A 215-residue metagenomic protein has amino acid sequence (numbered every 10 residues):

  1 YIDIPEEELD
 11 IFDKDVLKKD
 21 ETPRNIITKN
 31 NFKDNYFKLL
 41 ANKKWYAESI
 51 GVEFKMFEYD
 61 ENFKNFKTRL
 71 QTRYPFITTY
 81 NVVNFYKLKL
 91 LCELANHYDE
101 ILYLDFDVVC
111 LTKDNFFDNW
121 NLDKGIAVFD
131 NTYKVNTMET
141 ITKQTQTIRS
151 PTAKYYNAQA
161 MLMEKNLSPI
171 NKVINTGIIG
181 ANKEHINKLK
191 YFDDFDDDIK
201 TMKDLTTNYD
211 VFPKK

Functional and structural regions predicted by a protein language model:
Y1-Y86, E93-H97: N-terminal anchoring/stem segment of glycosyltransferases
I4-E7, D60-K64, V108-C110, Y133-K134 (+1 more regions): Short, solvent-exposed loop/turn segments at secondary-structure junctions
D10-K29, K67-F76, T137-K165, M202-V211: Charged, glycine/proline-rich intrinsically disordered loops and linkers
L39-F54, T132-V135, I178, H185-F192: An acidic intrinsically disordered interaction segment
L40-K44, L91-C92, F116-D118, K215: Short amphipathic alpha-helical segments and helix-helix/interface helices
S49, W120-L122, K172-I174: A generic structural signal for short, non-catalytic loop/turn and secondary-structure boundary residues
Y80-R149, G180: GT-A fold catalytic core of metal-dependent nucleotide-sugar glycosyltransferases, centered on the diacidic
L162-K215: Catalytic core and acceptor-binding pocket of nucleotide-sugar-dependent glycosyltransferases
